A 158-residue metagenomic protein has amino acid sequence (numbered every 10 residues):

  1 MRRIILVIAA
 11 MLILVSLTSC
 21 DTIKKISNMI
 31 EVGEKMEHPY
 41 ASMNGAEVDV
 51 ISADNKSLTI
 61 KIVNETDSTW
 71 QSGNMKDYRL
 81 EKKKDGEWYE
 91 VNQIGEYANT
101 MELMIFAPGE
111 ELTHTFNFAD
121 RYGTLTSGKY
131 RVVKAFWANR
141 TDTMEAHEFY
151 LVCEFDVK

Functional and structural regions predicted by a protein language model:
M1-I4: Positively charged n-region of N-terminal signal peptides that target proteins for export
L6-V7, A138: General helical structural elements
A9-L12: Core hydrophobic alpha-helical membrane-spanning segments
V15-S19: C-terminal motif of bacterial Sec signal peptides marking the signal peptidase cleavage site
C20-N92, A107, A135-K158: Primarily secretory-pathway and cell-envelope proteins
I94-T141: Short, solvent-exposed, Trp/other aromatic-anchored flexible loops in extracytoplasmic proteins
